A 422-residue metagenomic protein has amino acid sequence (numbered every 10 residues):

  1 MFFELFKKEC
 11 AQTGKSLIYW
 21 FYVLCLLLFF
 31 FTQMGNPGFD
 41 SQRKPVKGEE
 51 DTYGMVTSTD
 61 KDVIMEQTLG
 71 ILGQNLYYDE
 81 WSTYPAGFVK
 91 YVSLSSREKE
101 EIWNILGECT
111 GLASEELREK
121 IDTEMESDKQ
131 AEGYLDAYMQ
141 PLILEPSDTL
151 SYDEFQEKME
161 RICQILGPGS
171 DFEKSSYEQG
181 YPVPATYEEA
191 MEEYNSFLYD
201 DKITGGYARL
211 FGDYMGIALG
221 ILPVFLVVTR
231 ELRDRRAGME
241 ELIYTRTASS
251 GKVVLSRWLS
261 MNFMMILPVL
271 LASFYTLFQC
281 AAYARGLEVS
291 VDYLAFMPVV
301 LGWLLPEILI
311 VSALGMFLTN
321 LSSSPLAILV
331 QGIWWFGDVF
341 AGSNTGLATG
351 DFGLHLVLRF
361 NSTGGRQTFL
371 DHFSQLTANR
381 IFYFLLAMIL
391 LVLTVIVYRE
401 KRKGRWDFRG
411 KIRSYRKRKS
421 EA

Functional and structural regions predicted by a protein language model:
M1-L26, K403-S414: Aromatic- and glycine-rich beta-strand/loop motifs that create alpha-glucan
E4-E9, G14, M215, V228-L267: Helix-loop-helix units of permease transmembrane domains in multi-pass membrane transporters, especially ABC
W20-V23, M297-G302, I328-Q331, R380-I381: Hydrophobic alpha-helical transmembrane segments
C25-A86, K90, R161-L222, L255-S324: Secretory targeting signals
N36-E132, E192-Y199, I203, L326 (+1 more regions): Terminal transmembrane helical anchor/hairpin motif
N104-A208: Transport-system extracytoplasmic interface segments
Y138-D153, E231-I243, E307-Q331: Cytoplasmic juxtamembrane interface segments
V224, P306-A313, Y383-T394: Hydrophobic cores of alpha-helical transmembrane segments in multi-pass inner/ER membrane proteins, independent
